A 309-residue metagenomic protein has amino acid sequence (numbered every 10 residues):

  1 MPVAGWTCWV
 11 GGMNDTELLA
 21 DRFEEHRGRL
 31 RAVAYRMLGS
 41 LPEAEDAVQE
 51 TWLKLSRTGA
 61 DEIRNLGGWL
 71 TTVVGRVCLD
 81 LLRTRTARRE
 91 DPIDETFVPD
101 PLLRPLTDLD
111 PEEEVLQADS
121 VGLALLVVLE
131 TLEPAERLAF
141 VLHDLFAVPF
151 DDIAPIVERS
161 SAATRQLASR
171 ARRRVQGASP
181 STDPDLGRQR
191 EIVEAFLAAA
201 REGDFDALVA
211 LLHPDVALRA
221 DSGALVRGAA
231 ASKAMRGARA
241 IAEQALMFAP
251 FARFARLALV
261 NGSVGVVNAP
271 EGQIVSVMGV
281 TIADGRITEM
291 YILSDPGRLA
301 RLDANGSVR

Functional and structural regions predicted by a protein language model:
P2-A198, D204, L211: Active-site-adjacent scaffolding segments
K54, A217-L218, V266: Short, active-site-adjacent cap segments at secondary-structure transitions
G68, S160, P184, D215 (+3 more regions): Juxtamembrane/interface motifs at transmembrane-helix termini
R88, L225, P296-L299: Flexible, glycine-rich phosphate/dinucleotide-binding loops and adjacent beta-alpha linkers at cofactor/substrate
T96, S222-A224, E271, L293: Short, solvent-exposed coil/turn elements at secondary-structure transition points
A207, R227, V266: Short, electropositive, low-hydrophobicity segments enriched in small/polar residues
P214-A255: A solvent-exposed, acidic/Ser-Thr-rich amphipathic alpha-helical stretch
A238-R309: Low-complexity, glycine/alanine/valine/leucine- and proline-rich hydrophobic stretches
